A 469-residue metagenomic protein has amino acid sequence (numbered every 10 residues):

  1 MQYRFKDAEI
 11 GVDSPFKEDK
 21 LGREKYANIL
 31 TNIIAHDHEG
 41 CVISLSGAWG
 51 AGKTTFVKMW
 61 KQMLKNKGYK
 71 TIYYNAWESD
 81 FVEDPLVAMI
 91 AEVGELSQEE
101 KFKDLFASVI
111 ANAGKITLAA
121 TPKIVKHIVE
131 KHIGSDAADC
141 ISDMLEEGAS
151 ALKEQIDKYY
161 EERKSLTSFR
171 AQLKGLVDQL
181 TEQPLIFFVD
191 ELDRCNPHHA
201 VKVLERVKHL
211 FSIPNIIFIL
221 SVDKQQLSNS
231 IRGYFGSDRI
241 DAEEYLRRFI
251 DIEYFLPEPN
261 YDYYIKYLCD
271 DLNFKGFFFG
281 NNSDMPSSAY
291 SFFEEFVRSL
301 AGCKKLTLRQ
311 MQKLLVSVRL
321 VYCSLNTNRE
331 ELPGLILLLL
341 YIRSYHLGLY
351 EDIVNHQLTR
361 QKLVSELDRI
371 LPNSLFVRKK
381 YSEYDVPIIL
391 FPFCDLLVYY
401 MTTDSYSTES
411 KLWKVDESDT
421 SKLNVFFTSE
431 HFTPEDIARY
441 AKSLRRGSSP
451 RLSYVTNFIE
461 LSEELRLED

Functional and structural regions predicted by a protein language model:
M1-E39, I43, K58-K70, Q98-E99 (+5 more regions): The feature marks long, low-complexity, polar/acidic/proline-rich intrinsically disordered regions embedded in large
I43, I72, L185-F187: Hydrophobic positions in the central parallel beta-sheet of the AAA+
L45, W49: The conserved Walker
K53: Conserved lysine of the Walker
V57-G175: P-loop NTPase nucleotide-binding core
N75-E78, D251-D262: Conserved AAA+ ATPase "SRH/arginine-finger" region at the nucleotide-binding site
Q155-Q225, Y234: Conserved Walker B catalytic segment
L227-R248: Short regulatory helix/loop adjacent to the ATP-binding pocket of P-loop NTPases
